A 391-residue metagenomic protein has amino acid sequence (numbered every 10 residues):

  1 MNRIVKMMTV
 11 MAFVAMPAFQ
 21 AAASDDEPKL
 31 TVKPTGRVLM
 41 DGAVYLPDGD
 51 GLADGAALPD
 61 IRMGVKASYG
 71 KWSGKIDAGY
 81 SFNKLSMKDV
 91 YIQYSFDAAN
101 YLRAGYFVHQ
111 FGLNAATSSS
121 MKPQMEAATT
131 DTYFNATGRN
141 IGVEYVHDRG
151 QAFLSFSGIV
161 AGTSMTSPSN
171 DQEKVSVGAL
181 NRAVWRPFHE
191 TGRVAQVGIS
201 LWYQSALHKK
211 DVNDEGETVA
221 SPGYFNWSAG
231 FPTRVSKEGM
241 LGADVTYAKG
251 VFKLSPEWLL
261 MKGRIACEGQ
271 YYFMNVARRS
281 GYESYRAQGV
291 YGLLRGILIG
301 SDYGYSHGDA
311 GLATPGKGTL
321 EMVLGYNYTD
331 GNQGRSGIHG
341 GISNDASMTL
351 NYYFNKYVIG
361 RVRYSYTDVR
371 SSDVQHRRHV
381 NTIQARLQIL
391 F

Functional and structural regions predicted by a protein language model:
M1-E27, T191: Cleavable N-terminal export/targeting peptides
N2, V10, F19-A21, P47 (+3 more regions): Long, low-complexity, intrinsically disordered N-terminal extensions of eukaryotic proteins, enriched
S24, T130-T132, M240-V245: Short, P/G- and charge-enriched loop/turn segments at secondary-structure junctions
D26-L46, D50-L207, G296-T314, E321 (+2 more regions): Outer membrane beta-barrel
G49-D50, V219-F391: Outer-membrane beta-barrel pore domains
A116-S118, P168, L207-E217, R279-E283 (+2 more regions): Outer-membrane beta-barrel and related beta-rich outer-membrane complex signature in Gram-negative bacteria
R193-W227: Extended ligand-binding clefts on enzyme/binding-domain cores
